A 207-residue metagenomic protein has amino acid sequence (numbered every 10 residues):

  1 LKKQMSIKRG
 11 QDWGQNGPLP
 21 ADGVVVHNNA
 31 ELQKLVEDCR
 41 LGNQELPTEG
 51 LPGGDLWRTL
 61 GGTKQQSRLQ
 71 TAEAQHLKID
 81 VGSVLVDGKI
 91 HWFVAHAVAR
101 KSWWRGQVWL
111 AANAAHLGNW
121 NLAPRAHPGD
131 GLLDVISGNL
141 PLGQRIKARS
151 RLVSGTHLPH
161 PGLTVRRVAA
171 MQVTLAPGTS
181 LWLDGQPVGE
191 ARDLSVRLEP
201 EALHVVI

Functional and structural regions predicted by a protein language model:
L1-H116, L122, R167: Catalytic core of DAGKc-family lipid kinases
R68, V98-W103, N113-A115, H127-L132 (+2 more regions): Short, low-complexity, polar/charged sequence segments that are solvent-exposed and flexible
H76-K78, W103, H127-D130, V165-R167 (+2 more regions): A short, structural micro-pattern
I79-V81, L132, G178-S180: Exposed beta-strand and adjacent loop surfaces of beta-rich binding modules that mediate intermolecular recognition
D87-H96, R125-D130, S154-T164: Short low-complexity stretches enriched in small and charged residues
I90, A97-V98, A111, V135 (+3 more regions): A hydrophobic alpha-helix/topogenic segment detector that preferentially activates on transmembrane helices
W103-A148: Internal helical hairpin/lid segments
S137-I207: ATP/nucleoside-binding phosphotransfer catalytic cores, i.e., glycine-rich phosphate-binding loops
